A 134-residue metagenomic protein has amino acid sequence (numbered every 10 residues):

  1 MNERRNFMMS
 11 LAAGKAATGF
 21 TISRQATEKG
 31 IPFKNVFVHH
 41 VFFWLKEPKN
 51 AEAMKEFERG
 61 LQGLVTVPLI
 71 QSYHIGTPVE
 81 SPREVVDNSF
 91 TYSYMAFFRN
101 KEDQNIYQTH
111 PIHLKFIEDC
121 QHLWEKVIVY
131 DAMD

Functional and structural regions predicted by a protein language model:
M1, G19-H40, L45-E52, D134: C-terminal segment of N-terminal export signals and the immediately downstream linker at the start of the mature
M1-K15: N-terminal secretory signal peptides and thylakoid transit peptides that target proteins across membranes
R5-M8, K55, N105, L114: Generic structural signal for individual residues within well-ordered alpha-helical segments across diverse proteins
F20-K29, Q62-T91, H122-D134: Short, glycine- and small/hydrophobic-rich beta-strand elements in well-ordered beta-sheets
N35-L45, G76, S81-Q108: Short, well-ordered beta-strand segments in beta-rich or mixed alpha/beta enzyme and ligand-binding folds
K49-I75, T109-Q121: Short amphipathic alpha-helical segments
S93-D134: Surface-exposed, polar helix/loop patches in the mature regions of secreted/periplasmic/lumenal proteins that form
